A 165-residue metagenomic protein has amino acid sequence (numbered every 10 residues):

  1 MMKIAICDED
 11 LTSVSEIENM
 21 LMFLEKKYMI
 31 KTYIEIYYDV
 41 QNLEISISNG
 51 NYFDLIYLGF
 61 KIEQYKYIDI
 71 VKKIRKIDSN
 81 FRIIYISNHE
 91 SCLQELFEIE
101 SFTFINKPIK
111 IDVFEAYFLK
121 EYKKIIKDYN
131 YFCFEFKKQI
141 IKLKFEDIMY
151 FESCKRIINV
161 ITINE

Functional and structural regions predicted by a protein language model:
M1-A5: Non-catalytic signal-transmission and effector/linker regions of two-component phosphorelay proteins
C7-D8, Y37, I56: Conserved sequence signature across two-component system core domains
D8-D10, N88: Acidic di-acidic motifs
D10-E35: Two-component/phosphorelay signaling modules centered on CheY-like receiver
E18, Y67-I68, F145: Conserved strand-to-helix beginnings and helix N-cap segments that scaffold or border functional pockets
I34, N42-K127: CheY-like receiver
Y37, I105, F134: Hydrophobic residues at beta-strand termini and immediately following loops that shape nucleotide-binding pockets
A116-E165: Conserved binding/recognition cores within well-folded domains
